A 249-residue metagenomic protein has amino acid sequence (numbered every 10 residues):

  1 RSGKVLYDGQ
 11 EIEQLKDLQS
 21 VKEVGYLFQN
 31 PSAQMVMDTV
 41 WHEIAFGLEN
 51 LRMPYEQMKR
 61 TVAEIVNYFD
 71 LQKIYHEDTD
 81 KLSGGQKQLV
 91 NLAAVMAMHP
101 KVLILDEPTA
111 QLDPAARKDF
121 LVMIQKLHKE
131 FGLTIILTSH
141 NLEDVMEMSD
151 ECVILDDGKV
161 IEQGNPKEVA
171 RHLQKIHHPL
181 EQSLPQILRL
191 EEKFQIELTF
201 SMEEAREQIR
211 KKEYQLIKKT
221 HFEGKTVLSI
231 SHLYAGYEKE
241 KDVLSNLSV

Functional and structural regions predicted by a protein language model:
S2-E11, S20: Conserved ABC transporter NBD signature motif
E56-I74: Conserved ABC ATPase "signature" region
D78-L82: Conserved ABC ATPase signature
H99: Conserved catalytic motifs of ABC-family nucleotide-binding domains
L103-D106: Catalytic Walker B motif of ABC-type/P-loop ATPase nucleotide-binding domains
V145-E147: A short, surface-exposed alpha-helical micro-motif characterized by mixed small hydrophobic and charged/polar residues
K159-I187: Conserved beta-strand-loop-alpha-helix hinge in the C-terminal portion of ABC ATPase nucleotide-binding domains
